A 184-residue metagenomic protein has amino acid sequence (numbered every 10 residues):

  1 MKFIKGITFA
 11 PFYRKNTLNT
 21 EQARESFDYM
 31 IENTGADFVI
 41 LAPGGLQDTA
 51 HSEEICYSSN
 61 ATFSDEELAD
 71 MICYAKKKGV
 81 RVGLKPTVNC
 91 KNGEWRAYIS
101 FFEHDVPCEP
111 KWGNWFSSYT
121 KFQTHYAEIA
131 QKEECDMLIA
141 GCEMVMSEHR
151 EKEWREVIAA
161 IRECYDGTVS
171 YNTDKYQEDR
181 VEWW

Functional and structural regions predicted by a protein language model:
M1, E32-N33, Q131-E133, C164 (+1 more regions): Extracellular/periplasmic catalytic domains that process cell-envelope and extracellular macromolecules
M1-Y13: Mature N-terminal, pre-catalytic/accessory segment of carbohydrate-active enzymes
K5, A36-E53, E67-S147: Substrate-binding cleft and catalytic face of glycoside hydrolase catalytic domains, especially the flexible beta-alpha
N16-E32, F116-I129, D174-W183: Short, acidic/polar
N16-N33, C56-K77, K121: Aromatic- and glycine-enriched glycan-recognition loops and surfaces that form the carbohydrate-binding subsites
N19, W95-R96, H149-I158, D174-W184: Distinct, well-ordered alpha-helical segments
F63-V80, W154-T168: Alpha-helix-loop-beta-strand connector modules within alpha/beta enzyme cores
K121-F122, K132, M137, E148-N172: Active-site neighborhood of glycoside hydrolase catalytic domains
